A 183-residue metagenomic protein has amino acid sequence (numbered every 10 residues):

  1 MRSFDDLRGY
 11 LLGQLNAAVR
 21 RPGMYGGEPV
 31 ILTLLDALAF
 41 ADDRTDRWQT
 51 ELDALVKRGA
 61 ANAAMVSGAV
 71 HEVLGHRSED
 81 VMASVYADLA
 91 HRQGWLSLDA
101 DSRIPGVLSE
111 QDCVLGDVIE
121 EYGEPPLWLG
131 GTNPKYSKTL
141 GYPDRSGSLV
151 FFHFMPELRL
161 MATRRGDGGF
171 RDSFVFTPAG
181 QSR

Functional and structural regions predicted by a protein language model:
M1-R183: Residues within mature, well-folded domains
